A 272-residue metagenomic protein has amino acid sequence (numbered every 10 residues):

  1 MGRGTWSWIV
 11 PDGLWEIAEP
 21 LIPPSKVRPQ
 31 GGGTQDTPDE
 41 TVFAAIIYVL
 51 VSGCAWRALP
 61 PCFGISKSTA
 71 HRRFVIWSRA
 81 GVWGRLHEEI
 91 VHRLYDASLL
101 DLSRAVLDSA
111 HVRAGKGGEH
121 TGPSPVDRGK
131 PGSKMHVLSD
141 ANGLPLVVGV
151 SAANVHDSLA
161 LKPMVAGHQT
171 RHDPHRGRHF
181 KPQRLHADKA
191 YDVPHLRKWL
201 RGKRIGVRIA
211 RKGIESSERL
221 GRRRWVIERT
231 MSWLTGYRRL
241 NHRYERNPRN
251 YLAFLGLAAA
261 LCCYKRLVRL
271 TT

Functional and structural regions predicted by a protein language model:
M1-T272: Short alpha-helical elements
